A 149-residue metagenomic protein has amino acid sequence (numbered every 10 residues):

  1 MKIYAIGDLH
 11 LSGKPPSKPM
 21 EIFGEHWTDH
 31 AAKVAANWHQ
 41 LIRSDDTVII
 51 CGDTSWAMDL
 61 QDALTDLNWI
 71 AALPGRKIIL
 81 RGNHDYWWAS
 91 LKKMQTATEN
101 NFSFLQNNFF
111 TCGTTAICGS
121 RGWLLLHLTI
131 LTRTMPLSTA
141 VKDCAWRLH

Functional and structural regions predicted by a protein language model:
K2, P15-C112: Core catalytic region of metal-dependent phosphoesterases/phosphodiesterases, especially metallo-beta-lactamase-like
K2-D8: Short, hydrophobic/glycine-enriched beta-strand segments
D8-L9, G52: Catalytic nucleophile-elbow at a beta strand-turn-alpha helix junction centered on a G-D-S/GDSL motif, marking
L11-K33, A116-H149: Active-site-proximal loop/helix segment associated with metal-binding centers of metalloenzymes
